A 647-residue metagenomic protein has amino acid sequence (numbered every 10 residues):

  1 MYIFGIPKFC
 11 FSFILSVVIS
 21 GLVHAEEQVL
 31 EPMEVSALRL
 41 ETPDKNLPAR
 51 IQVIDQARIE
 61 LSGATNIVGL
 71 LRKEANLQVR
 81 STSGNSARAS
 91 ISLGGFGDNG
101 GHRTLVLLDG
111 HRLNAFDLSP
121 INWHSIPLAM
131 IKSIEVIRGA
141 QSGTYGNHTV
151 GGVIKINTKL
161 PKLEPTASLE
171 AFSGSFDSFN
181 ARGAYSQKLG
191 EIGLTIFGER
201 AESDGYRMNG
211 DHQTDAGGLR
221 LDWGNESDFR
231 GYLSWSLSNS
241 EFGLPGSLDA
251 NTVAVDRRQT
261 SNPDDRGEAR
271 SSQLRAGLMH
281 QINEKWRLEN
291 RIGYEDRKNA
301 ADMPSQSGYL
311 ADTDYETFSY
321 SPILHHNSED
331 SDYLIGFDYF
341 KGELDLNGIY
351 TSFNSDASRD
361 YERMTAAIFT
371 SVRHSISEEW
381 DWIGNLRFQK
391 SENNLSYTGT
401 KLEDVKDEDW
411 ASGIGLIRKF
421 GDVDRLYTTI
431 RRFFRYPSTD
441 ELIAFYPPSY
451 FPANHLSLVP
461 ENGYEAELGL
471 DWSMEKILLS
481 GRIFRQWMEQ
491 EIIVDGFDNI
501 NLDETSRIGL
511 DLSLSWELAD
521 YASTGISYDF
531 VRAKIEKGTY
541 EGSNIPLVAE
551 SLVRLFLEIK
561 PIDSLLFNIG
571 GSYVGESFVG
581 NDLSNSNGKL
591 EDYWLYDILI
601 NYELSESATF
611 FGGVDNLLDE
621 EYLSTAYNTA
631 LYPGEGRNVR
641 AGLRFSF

Functional and structural regions predicted by a protein language model:
I67-L70, A89-G94, T104-L107, I121-P127 (+3 more regions): N-terminal periplasmic accessory domains that precede and gate Gram-negative outer-membrane beta-barrel machines
V68-H111, A115: Extracytoplasmic beta-strand/coil segments of soluble accessory domains associated with Gram-negative outer-membrane
H111-R138, H455: Short acidic/polar hinge/loop motifs at secondary-structure boundaries that mediate gating or recognition
T166-S168, S173-E202, R207-P245, D265-R287 (+2 more regions): Transmembrane beta-barrel wall of Gram-negative outer-membrane proteins
G224-S238, G267-D409, G413, I417-K419 (+4 more regions): Face-selective signature of the C-terminal outer-membrane beta-barrel domain
E241, S247-V255, E343-G348, K390-Y397 (+7 more regions): Surface-exposed extracellular loop regions of Gram-negative outer-membrane beta-barrel proteins, predominantly
K285-M303, K341-L344, K419, R425-R431 (+5 more regions): Membrane-embedded beta-barrel scaffold of Gram-negative outer-membrane proteins
S375-W382, K390-S391, L478-M488, I500-D582 (+3 more regions): Gram-negative outer-membrane beta-barrel transporters
